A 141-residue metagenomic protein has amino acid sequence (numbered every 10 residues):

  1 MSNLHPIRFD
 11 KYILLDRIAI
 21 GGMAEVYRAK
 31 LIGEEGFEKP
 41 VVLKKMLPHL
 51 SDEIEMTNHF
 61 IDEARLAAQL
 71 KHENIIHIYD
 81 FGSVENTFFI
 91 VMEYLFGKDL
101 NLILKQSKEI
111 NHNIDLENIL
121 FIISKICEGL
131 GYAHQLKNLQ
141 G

Functional and structural regions predicted by a protein language model:
L14-G22, V26: Protein kinase glycine-rich loop
I20-G21, L70-E73: Conserved N-lobe motifs of Hanks-type protein kinase catalytic domains, especially the short loop(s) flanking
R28, F37-P48: Glycine-rich ATP phosphate-binding loop
K45-Q69: AlphaC helix of the eukaryotic protein kinase fold
F81: Activation-segment/catalytic-loop signature of the eukaryotic protein kinase fold
E85-D99, I103: Conserved short submotifs of the Hanks-type protein kinase catalytic core that shape the nucleotide-binding pocket
L100-I114: AlphaC helix of the protein kinase catalytic domain
I122-I123: Activation segment signature within eukaryotic-like protein kinase domains
